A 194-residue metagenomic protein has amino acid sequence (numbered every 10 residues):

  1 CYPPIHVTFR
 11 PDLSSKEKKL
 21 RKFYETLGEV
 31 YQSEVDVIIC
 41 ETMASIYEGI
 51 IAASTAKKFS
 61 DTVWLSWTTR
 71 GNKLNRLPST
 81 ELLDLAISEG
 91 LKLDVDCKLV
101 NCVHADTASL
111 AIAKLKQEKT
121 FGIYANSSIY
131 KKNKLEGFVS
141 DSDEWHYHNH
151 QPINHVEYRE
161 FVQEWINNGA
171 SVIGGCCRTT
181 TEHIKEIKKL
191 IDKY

Functional and structural regions predicted by a protein language model:
C1-Y194: Domain-level signal for soluble alpha/beta catalytic cores
